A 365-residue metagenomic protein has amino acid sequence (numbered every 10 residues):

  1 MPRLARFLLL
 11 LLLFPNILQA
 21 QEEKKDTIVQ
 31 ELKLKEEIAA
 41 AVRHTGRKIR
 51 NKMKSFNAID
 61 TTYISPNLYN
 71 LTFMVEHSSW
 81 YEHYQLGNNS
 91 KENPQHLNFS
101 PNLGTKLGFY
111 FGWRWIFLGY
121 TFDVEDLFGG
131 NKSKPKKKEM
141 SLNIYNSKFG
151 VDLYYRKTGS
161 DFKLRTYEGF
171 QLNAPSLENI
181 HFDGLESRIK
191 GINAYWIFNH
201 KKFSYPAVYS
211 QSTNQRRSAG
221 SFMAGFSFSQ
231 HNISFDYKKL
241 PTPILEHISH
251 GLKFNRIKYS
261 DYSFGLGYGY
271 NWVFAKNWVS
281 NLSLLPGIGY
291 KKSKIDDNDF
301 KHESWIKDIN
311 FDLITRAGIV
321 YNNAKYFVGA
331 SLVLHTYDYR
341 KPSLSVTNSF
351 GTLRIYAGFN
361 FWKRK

Functional and structural regions predicted by a protein language model:
M1-Q30, E36-E37, T61, W278 (+1 more regions): Bacterial Sec-dependent N-terminal signal peptides
N67-F73, T105, R114-I116, S147-V151 (+5 more regions): Outer-envelope beta-barrel architecture signal
Y69, P101-L107, K134-K138, Y145 (+6 more regions): Residues that define the transmembrane beta-barrel architecture of outer-membrane proteins
V75, L107-W113, M140-N146, I192-F198 (+5 more regions): Residues on the lipid-exposed face of transmembrane beta-strands in outer-membrane beta-barrel proteins
H77-H83, W113-F117, F122-F128, N146-K148 (+8 more regions): Transmembrane beta-strands of outer-membrane beta-barrel pores
W80-K106, F117-S133: Surface-exposed strand-loop-strand hairpins of Gram-negative outer-membrane beta-barrel proteins
N143-R256: Outer-membrane pore/translocation modules
E178-I180, I314-R364: Predominantly the C-terminal beta-signal and adjacent terminal strand-loop region of outer-membrane beta-barrel
